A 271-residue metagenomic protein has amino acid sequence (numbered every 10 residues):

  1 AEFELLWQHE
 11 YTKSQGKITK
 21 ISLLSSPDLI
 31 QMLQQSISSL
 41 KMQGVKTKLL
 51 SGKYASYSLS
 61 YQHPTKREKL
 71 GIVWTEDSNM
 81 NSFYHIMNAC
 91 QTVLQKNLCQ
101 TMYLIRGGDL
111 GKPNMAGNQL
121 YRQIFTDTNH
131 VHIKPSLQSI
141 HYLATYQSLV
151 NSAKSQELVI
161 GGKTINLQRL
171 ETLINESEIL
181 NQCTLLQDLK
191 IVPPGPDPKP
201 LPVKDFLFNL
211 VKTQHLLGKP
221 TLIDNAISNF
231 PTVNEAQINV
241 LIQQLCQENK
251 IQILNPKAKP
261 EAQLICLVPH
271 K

Functional and structural regions predicted by a protein language model:
A1-T101, I105-G218, E235-I242, K250-I251: Extended alpha-helical interface modules used as scaffolds for assembling large macromolecular complexes
T221-A236: Short helix-coil junctions and helix-kink-helix linkers
N225-I227, Q244-E248: Amphipathic, non-membrane alpha-helical rod segments
L241-Q243, K259-P260: Short amphipathic alpha-helical segments embedded in low-complexity Lys/Glu-rich regions
C246-A258: A short, conserved structural fragment
P256-K271: Short, cationic-aromatic polyanion-contact patches
